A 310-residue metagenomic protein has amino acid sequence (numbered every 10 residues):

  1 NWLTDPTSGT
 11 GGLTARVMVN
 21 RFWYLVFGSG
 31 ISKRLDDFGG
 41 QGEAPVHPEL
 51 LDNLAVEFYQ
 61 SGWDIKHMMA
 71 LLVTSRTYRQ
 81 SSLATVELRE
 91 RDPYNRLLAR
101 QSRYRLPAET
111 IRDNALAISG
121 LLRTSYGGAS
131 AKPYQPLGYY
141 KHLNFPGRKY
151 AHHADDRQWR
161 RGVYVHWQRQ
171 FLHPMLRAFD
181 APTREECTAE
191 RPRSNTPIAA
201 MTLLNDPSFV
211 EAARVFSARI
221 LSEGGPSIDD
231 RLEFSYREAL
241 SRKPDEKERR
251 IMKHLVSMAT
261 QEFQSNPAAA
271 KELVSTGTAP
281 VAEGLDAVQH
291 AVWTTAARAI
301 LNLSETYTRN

Functional and structural regions predicted by a protein language model:
N1-R157, L176, P182-P192, P207-V288 (+2 more regions): Primarily short, surface-exposed interaction patches in extracytoplasmic proteins
R161-W167: Short beta-strand/turn segments that mark the catalytic/cofactor-handling region of acyl-thioester transfer
Y164, A181-P182: C-terminal, charged and often intrinsically disordered regions of DNA end-processing helicases and nucleases
Q168-F179: Active-site Gly/Thr loop motif
A296: Short, surface-exposed polybasic-aromatic patches that bind anionic ligands, especially phosphate groups
